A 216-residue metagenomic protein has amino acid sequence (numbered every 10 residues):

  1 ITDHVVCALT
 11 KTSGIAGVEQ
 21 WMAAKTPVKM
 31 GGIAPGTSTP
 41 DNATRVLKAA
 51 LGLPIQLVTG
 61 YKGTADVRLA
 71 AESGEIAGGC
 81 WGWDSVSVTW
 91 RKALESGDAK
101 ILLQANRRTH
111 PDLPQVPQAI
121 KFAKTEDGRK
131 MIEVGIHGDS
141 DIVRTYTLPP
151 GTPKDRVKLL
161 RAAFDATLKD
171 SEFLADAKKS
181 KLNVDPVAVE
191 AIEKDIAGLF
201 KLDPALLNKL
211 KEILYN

Functional and structural regions predicted by a protein language model:
I1, G31, P54-G60, W90-D139 (+2 more regions): Short beta-strand->loop
I1-D66, A70-S73, A123-M131, D139-D176: Hinge/capping helix and adjacent helix->loop/strand transition within the periplasmic-binding protein
V6, A77-G78, I101: Short, Asp-centered acidic motifs that coordinate Mg2+ and/or phosphate in catalytic or ligand-binding sites
V6, S13-G14, S85, Q118 (+1 more regions): Short, well-ordered alpha-helical scaffold segment located in the soluble/lumenal catalytic or ligand-binding core
K11, G82-D84, A105-N106, P150: Short secondary-structure boundary segments
A23, R45-V46, A50, A65-G79 (+3 more regions): Short helices/loops that flank or line small-molecule/ion binding pockets
P54, A77, N183: Residue-level detector of anion-binding/catalytic polar loops
E95-D98, L102, Q115, K121-K124 (+2 more regions): An extracytoplasmic/periplasmic, membrane-proximal ligand-sensing/linker region
